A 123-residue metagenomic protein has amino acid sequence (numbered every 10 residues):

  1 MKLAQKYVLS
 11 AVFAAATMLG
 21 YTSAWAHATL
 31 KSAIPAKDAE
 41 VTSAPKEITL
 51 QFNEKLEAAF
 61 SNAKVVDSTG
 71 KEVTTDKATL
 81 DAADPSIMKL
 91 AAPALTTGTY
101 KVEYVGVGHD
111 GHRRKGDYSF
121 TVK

Functional and structural regions predicted by a protein language model:
M1-A11: Bacterial N-terminal signal peptides that target proteins for export
S10-G20: Bacterial N-terminal signal peptides
G20-A26: Sec/Tat signal peptide C-region and signal peptidase I cleavage site
S43, E47-E54, G111-K123: Extended, polar beta-sheet/loop recognition surfaces of beta-rich domains that mediate binding to diverse ligands
T49-L50, E54-D76: Short, surface-exposed alpha-helix to beta-strand junction/turn motifs within ectodomains of secreted and cell-envelope
A92-T99: Surface-exposed, short loops/turns at beta-strand junctions within beta-sandwich domains
V105-H109: Beta-strand-rich extracellular modules
